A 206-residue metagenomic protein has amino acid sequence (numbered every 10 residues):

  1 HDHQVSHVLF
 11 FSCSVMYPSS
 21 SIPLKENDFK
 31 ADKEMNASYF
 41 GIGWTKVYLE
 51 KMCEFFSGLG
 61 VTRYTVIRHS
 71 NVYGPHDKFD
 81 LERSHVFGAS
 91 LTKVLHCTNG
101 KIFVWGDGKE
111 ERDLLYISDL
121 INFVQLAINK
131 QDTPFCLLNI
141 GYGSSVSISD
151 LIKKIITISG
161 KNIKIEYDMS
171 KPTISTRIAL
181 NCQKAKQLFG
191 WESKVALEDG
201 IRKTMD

Functional and structural regions predicted by a protein language model:
H1-F40, T65: Conserved Rossmann-fold NAD(P)-dependent oxidoreductase catalytic core, especially the SDR/UDP-sugar
D2, S19, N36-S70, A89-T98: Active-site Tyr-X1-5-Lys
V8-S12, T65-N71, D113, N139-I140: Structural signature of the Rossmann-like NAD(P)-dependent dehydrogenase/reductase core
S14, S90, G143: Conserved short acidic donor-positioning loop in nucleotide-sugar-dependent glycosyltransferases
M16-Y17, V72-G74, L120: Conserved sequence/active-site signature of Rossmann-fold short-chain dehydrogenase/reductase
S19-S21, P75-K78: Short beta-loop-alpha junction of Rossmann-like oxidoreductase domains
D28, E34, S38-E50, D80-G88 (+2 more regions): Short-chain dehydrogenase/reductase
H96-D206: C-terminal substrate-binding subdomain of Rossmann-fold SDR/epimerase-dehydratase oxidoreductases
